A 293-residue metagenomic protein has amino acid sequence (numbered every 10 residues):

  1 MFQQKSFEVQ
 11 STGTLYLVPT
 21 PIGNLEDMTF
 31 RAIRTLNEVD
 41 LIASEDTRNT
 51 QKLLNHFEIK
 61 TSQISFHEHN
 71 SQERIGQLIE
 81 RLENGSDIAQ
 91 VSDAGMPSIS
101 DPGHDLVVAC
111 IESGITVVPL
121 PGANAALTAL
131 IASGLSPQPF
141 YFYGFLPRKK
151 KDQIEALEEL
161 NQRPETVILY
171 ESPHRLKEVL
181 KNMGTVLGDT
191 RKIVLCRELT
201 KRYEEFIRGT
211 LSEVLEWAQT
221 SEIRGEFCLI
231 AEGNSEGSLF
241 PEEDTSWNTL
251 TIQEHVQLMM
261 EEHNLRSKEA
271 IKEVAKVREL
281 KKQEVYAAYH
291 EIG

Functional and structural regions predicted by a protein language model:
M1-F66: Glycine-rich, flexible N-terminal cofactor/catalytic loop recognition
T12, T166, P173-G293: A contiguous loop/helix-start segment that scaffolds small-molecule binding in enzyme catalytic cores
T14-L15, G85-A89, E165-T166: Loop/turn-to-beta-strand initiation segments
I22-G23, D93-P97, P173-R175, N234-E236: Short glycine-rich anion-binding loops that position phosphate/pyrophosphate groups of nucleotides and phosphorylated
L36-I42, G114-V118, T166-V167: Short active-site oxyanion
F66-Q72, L146-K149: Conserved helicase motor
L78-N124: Glycine/small-residue-rich loop that forms an oxyanion/phosphate-binding "nest" at active or ligand-binding sites
D105-L160: Class I SAM-dependent methyltransferase SAM-binding "motif I" and its flanking Rossmann-like core
